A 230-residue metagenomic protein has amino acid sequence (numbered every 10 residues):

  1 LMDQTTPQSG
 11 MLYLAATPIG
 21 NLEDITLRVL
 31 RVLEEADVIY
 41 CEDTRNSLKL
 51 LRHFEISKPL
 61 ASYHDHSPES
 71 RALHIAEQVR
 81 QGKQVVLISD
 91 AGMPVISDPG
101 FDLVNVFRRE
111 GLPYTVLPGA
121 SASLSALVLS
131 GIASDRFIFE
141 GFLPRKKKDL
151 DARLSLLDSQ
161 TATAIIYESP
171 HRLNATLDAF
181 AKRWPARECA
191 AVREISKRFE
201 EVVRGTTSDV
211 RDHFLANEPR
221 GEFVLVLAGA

Functional and structural regions predicted by a protein language model:
M2-D65: Glycine-rich, flexible N-terminal cofactor/catalytic loop recognition
S9, Q84, A162-A230: A contiguous loop/helix-start segment that scaffolds small-molecule binding in enzyme catalytic cores
L33-I39, G111-T115, T163-A164: Short active-site oxyanion
C41-E42, D98, Y167: Short beta-strand scaffold positions
R45-S47, G92-M93, A122, R172: Alpha-helix capping/helix-boundary segments
S62-S70, L143-K147: Conserved helicase motor
H64, A72-S121: Glycine/small-residue-rich loop that forms an oxyanion/phosphate-binding "nest" at active or ligand-binding sites
D102-Q160: Class I SAM-dependent methyltransferase SAM-binding "motif I" and its flanking Rossmann-like core
